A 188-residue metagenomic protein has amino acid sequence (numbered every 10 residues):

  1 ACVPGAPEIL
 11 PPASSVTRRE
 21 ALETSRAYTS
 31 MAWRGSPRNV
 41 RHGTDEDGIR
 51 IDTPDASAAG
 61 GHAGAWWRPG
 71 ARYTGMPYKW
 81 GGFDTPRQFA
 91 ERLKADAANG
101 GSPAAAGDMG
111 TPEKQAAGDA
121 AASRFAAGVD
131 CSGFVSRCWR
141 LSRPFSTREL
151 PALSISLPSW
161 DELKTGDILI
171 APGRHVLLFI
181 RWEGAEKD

Functional and structural regions predicted by a protein language model:
A1-G5, K187-D188: Short intrinsically disordered, low-complexity coil segments enriched in acidic
V3-S132, R137: N-terminal capping segments
L141-D188: ...with weaker cross-activation on analogous glycine-rich loops/strands in unrelated enzymes
